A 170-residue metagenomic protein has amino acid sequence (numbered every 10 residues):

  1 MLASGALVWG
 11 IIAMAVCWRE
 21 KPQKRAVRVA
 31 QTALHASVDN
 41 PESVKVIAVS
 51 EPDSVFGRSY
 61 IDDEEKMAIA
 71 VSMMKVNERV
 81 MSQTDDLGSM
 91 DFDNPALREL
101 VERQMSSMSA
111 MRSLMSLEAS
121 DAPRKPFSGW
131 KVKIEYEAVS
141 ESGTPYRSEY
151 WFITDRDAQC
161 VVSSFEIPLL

Functional and structural regions predicted by a protein language model:
M1-C17: Hydrophobic membrane-insertion alpha-helices, especially the h-region of bacterial N-terminal signal peptides
A13-L170: Cystatin/cathelin-like cysteine-protease inhibitor module
